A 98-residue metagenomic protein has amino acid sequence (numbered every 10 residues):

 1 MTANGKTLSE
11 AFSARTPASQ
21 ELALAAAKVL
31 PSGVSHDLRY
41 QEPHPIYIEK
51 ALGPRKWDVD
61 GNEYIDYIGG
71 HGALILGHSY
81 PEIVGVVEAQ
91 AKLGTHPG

Functional and structural regions predicted by a protein language model:
N4-K50: Active-site-adjacent loop/helix segments that line or gate small-molecule/cofactor pockets in enzymes
V34, V59, H71: Fold-independent oxyanion-binding glycine-rich loops and adjacent beta-strand/coil segments at enzyme active sites
P45-D66: Active-site and channel-lining beta-strand-loop segments that bind or position nucleotide-derived/phosphorylated
E63-G98: Glycine-rich loop-to-alpha-helix module at the N-terminal edge of alpha/beta enzyme cores
